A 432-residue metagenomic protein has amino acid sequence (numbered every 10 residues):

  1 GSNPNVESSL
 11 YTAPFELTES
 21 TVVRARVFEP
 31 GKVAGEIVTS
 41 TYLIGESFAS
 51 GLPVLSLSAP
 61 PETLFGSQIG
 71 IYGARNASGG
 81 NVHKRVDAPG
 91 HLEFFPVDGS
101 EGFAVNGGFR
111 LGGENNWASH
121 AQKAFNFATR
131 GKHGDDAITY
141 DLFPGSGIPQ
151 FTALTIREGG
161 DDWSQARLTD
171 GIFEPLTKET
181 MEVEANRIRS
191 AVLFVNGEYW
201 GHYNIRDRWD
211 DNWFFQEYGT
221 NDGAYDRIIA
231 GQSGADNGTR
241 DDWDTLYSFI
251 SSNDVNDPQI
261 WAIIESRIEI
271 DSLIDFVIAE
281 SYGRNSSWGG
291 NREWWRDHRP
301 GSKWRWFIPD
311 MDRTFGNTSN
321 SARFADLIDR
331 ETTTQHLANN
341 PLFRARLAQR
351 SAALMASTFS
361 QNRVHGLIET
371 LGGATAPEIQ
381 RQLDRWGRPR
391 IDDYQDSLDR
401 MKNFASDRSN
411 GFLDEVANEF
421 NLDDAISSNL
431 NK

Functional and structural regions predicted by a protein language model:
G1-G108, G301-S302, D396, N403 (+2 more regions): Short, compositionally stereotyped local motifs that mark structural "simplifiers"
R85-S146, F151, R187-R240, N291-H298 (+1 more regions): Carboxylate/His-rich catalytic cores and anion/metal-binding grooves
G90-D98, L168-V183: Zn2+-dependent metallopeptidase catalytic core
F127, I268-N320, A405: Active-site acidic catalytic loop and adjacent metal/ATP-binding pocket of ATP-dependent phosphoryl transfer enzymes
Y140-L168, E198-W200, N204-N285, R299 (+2 more regions): ATP-dependent phospho-/nucleotidyl transfer catalytic cores
E182-A191, I260, T358-R363, E415-E419: Surface-exposed patches in mature extracellular/periplasmic domains of secreted proteins
P300-A417: C-terminal catalytic region of ATP-dependent kinase domains
